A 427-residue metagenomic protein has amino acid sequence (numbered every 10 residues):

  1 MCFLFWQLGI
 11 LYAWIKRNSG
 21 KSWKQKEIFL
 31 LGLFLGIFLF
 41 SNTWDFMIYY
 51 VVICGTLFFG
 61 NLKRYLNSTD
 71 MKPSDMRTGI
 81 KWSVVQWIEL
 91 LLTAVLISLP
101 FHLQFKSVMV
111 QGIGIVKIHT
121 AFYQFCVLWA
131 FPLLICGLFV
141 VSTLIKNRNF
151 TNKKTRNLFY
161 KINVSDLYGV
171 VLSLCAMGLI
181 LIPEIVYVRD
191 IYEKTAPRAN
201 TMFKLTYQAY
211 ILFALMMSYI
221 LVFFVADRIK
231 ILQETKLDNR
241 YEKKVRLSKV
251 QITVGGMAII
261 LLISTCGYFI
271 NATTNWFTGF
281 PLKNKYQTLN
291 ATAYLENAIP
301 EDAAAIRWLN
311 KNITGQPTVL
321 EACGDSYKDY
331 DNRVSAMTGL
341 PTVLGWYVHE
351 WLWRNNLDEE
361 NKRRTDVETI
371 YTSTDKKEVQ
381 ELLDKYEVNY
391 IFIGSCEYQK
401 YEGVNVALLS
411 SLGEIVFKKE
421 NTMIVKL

Functional and structural regions predicted by a protein language model:
F3-I15, C54-G60, I135-L138, I211-R228 (+1 more regions): Transmembrane alpha-helical segments
L11-Q25, Y49-I88, Q111-V116, I135-N147: Perimembrane helix-loop-helix junctions
F29-N42: Membrane-interface alpha helices of multi-pass inner-membrane proteins
S41-D45, T93-V110, L144-N147, G169-A196 (+2 more regions): Membrane-interface helix-loop junctions at the exits of transmembrane helices
Y49, P197-F224: Hydrophobic/aromatic-rich transmembrane helices and adjacent perimembrane loops
K72-L99, Q124-F139, V164-M177, G255-I263: Hydrophobic alpha-helical membrane-interfacial segments at the cytosolic entry of transmembrane helices
T78-L96, K153-F159, V225-T273: Signature aromatic-anchored transmembrane alpha helix within multi-pass, membrane-resident enzymes that catalyze glycan
N239-R240, L247-V250, G256, I260 (+1 more regions): Extracytoplasmic
